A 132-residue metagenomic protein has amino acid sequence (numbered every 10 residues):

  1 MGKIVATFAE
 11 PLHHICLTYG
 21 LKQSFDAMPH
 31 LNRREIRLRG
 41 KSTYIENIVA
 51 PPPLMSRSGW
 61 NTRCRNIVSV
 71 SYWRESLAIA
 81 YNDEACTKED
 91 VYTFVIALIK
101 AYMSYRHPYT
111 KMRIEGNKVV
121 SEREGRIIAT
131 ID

Functional and structural regions predicted by a protein language model:
K3, T7, H13-H14: Short, positively charged and aromatic/hydrophobic N-terminal segments
I36-L38, T62, I79, R113 (+1 more regions): Short linear proline/tyrosine/threonine-rich motifs used for host-factor recruitment and membrane trafficking/assembly
C64-S71: A short, structured beta-strand/loop element
V68, I127-A129: Intrinsically disordered, low-complexity proline/glycine-rich segments
L77-C86: A short, exposed loop/beta-hairpin motif centered on an aromatic-Gly-Thr core
